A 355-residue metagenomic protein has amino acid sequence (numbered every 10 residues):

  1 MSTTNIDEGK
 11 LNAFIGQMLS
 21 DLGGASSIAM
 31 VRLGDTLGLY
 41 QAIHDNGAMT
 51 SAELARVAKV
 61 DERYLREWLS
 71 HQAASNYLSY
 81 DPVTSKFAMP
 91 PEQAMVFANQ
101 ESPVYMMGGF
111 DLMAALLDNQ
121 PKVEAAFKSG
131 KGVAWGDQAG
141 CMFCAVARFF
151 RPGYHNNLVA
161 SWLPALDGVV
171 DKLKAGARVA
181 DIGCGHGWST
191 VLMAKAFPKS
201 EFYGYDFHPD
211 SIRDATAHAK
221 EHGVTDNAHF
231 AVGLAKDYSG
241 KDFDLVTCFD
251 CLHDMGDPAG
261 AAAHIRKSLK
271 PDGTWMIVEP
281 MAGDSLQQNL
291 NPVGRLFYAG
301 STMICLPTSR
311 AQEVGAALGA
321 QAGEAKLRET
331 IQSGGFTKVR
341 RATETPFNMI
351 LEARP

Functional and structural regions predicted by a protein language model:
N5, G9, G16-L37, Q41-A42 (+3 more regions): Conserved Class I S-adenosyl-L-methionine-dependent methyltransferase catalytic core
I43-G47: Short helix-to-turn junction characteristic of helix-turn-helix DNA-binding domains, especially the helix
S51-R56: A short acidic, leucine-rich amphipathic alpha-helix
L116-H253, P258-G260: Conserved adenosyl
R178, G273-T274: Short glycine-centered segments of the SAM/dcSAM-binding site in methyltransferase folds
A259-P271: A short glycine-rich, Lys/Arg-flanked "PGG" loop and its adjoining helix->strand segment in the class I
V278-S333: C-terminal alpha-helical "lid/dimerization" subdomain adjacent to the S-adenosyl-L-methionine
G334-P355: Core SAM-dependent methyltransferase catalytic element
